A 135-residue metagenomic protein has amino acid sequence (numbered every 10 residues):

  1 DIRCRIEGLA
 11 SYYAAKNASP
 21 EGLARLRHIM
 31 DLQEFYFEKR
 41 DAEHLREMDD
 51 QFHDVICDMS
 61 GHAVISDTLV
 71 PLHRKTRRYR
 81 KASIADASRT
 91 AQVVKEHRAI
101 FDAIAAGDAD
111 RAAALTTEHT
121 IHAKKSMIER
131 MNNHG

Functional and structural regions predicted by a protein language model:
I2-R5, L9, K16-A82, K95-F101 (+1 more regions): Conserved amphipathic alpha-helical segments that form helical-bundle/coiled-coil interaction surfaces
A85-R89: Solvent-exposed loop and edge beta-strand segments that line ligand/cofactor-binding and catalytic clefts
I104-G107: Short acidic-aromatic low-complexity motifs
I121-M131: Short arginine-rich
